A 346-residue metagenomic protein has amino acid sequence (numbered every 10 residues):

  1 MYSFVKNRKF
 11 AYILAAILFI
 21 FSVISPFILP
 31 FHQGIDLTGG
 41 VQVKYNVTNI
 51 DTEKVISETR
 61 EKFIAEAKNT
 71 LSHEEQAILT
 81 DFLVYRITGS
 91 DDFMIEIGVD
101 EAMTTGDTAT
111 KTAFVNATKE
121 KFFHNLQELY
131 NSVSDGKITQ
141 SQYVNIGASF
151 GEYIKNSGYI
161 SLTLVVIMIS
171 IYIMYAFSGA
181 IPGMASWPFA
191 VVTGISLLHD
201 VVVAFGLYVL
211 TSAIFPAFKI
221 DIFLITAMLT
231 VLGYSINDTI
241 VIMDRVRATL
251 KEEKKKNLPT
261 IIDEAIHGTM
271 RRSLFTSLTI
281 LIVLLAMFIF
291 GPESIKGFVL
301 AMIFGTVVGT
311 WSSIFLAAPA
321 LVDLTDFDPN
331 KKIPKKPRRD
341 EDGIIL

Functional and structural regions predicted by a protein language model:
M1-L346: A structural signal for conserved, well-ordered secondary-structure elements that form binding/interaction cores
